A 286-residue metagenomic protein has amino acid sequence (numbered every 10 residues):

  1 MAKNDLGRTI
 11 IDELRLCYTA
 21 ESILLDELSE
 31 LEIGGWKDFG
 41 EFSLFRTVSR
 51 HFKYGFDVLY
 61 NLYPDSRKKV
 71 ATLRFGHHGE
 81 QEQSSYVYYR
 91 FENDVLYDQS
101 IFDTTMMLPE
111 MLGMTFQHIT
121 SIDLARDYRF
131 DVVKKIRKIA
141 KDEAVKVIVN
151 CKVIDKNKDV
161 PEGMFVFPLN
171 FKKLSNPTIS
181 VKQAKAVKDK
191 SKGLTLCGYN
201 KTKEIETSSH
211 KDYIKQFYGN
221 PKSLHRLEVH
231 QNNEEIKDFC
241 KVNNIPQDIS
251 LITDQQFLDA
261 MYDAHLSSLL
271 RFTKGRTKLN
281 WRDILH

Functional and structural regions predicted by a protein language model:
M1-L285: Structured, helix-rich domain cores that form ligand/interaction pockets
